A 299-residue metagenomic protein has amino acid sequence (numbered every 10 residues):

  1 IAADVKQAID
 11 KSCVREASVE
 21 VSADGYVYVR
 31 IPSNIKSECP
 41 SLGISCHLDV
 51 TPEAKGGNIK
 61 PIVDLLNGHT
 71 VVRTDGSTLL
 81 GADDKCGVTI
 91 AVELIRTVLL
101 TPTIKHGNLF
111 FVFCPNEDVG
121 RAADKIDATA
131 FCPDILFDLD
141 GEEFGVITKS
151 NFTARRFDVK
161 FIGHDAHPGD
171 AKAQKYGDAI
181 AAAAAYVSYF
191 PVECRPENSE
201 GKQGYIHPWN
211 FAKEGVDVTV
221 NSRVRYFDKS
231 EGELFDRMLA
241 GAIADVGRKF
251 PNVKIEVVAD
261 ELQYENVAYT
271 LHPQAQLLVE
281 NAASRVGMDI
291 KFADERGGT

Functional and structural regions predicted by a protein language model:
I1-P40: A non-catalytic alpha/beta surface segment that caps or lines the substrate-entry region of metallo-dependent hydrolase
V5, I9, V88-V98, A183-V187: Buried hydrophobic packing segments
S18-S22, P208-A212, A293-D294: Short beta-strand
S37-I104, N108, F113: Active-site metal-coordination/substrate-binding segment of hydrolases, especially metallo-dependent peptidases
G57-T78, N116-A244, V253-E256, D260-V267: Midchain, well-structured core segments that form catalytic/ion-binding scaffolds
D83-I90, A179-A183, A275: Catalytic-loop motifs flanking and including active-site residues across diverse enzymes
V258-T299: An extended, acidic, His-containing surface patch that forms the Zn2+-binding/catalytic region of metallohydrolases
